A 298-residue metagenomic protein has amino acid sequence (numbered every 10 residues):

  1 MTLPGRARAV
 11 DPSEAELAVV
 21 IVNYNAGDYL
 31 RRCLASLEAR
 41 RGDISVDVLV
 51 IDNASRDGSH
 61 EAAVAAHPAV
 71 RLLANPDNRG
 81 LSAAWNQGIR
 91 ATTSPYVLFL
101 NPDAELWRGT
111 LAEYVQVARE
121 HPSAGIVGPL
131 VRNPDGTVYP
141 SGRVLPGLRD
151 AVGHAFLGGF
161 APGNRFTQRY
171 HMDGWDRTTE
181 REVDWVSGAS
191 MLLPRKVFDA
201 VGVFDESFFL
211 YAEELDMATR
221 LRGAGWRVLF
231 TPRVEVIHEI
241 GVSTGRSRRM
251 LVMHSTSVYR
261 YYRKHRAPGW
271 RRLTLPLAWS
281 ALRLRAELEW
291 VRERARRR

Functional and structural regions predicted by a protein language model:
A35-S45: Short, acidic, metal-binding catalytic loop of nucleotide-sugar glycosyltransferases
S36, D52-H60, D77: A conserved acidic beta->alpha catalytic loop
A74-T92, P102, E113: Glycine-rich, basic loop-to-helix element that forms the pyrophosphate-binding segment of sugar-nucleotide handling
V97: Short aromatic/hydrophobic "clamp" motif used to bind/position activated sugar donors
E105-S141: Conserved donor NDP-sugar-binding/catalytic core segment of glycosyltransferases
P146-V183: Short, flexible, basic/aromatic active-site loop/helix in glycosyltransferases
D176-E235: A short, conserved alpha-helix in the catalytic core of glycosyltransferases
R246-R298: Non-catalytic, C-terminal membrane-associated alpha-helical segments of glycosyltransferases
